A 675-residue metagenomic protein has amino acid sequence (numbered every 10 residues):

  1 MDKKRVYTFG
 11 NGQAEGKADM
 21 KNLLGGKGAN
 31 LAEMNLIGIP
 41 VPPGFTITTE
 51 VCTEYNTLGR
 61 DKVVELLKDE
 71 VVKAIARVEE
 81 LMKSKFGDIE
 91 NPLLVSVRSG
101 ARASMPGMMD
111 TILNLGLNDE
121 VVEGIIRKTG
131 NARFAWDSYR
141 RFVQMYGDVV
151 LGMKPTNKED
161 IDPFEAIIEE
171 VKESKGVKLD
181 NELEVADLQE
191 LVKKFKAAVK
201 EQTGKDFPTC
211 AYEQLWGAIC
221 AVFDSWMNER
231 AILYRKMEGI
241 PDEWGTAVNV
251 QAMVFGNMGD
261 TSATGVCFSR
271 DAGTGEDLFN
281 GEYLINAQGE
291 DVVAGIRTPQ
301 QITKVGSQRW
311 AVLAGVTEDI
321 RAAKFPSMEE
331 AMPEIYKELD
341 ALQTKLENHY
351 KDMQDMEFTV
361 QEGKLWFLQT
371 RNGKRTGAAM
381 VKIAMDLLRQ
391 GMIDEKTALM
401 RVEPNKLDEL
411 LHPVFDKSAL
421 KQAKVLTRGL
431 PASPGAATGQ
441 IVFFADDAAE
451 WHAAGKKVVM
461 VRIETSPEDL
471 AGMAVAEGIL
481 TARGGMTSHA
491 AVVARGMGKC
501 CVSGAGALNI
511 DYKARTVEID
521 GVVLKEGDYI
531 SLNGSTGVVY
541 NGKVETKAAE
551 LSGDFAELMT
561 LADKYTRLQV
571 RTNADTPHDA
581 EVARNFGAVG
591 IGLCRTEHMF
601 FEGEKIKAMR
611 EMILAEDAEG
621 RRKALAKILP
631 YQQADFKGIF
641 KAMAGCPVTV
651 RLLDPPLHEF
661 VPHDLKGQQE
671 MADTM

Functional and structural regions predicted by a protein language model:
M1-A423, K456-V459, S466-A471, E477 (+6 more regions): Nucleotide/phosphate-binding sheet-loop regions of phosphoryl- and nucleotidyl-transfer enzymes
S269, A449-W451, L470, I519-V523: Short, surface-exposed secondary-structure edge patches
G373-A378, D408, V538-Y540, T546-L551: Short, charged/polar, Gly/Pro-enriched secondary-structure boundary elements
M392-V475, V538-K543, F555, M559-D563 (+1 more regions): Protease-associated
E477-R483, C501: A short, small-residue-rich loop immediately preceding and capping a beta-strand
M497-K499: Residues forming the flavin
A507-Y540, E545: S4-like RNA-binding module at protein N-termini
G553-L593: Long, low-complexity intrinsically disordered regions
